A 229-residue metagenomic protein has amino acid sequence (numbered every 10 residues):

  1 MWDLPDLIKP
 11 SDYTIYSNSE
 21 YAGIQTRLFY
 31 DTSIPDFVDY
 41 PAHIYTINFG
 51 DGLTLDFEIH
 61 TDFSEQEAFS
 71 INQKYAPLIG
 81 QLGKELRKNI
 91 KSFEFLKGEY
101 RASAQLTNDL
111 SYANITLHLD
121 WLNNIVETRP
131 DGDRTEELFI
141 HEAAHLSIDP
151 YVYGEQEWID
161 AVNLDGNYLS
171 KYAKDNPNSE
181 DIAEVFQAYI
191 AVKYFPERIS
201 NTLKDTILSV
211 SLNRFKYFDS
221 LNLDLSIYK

Functional and structural regions predicted by a protein language model:
D3-D120: Auxiliary, metal-adjacent structural segments of Zn-dependent hydrolase domains
E58-A68, I125-P130, Y168-N176, L203-K204: Second-shell loop/turn segments in exported
K84-S92, T135, A143, N178: Loop/turn elements at helix/coil->beta-strand transitions in domains of secreted/extracellular proteins
S92-F95, I115-L117, I148, D181-Y189: Structural recognition of the beta-strand scaffold that forms the well-ordered cores of secreted hydrolase catalytic
D109, S147-A161: A structural motif
L119-F139: Short pre-active-site segment immediately N-terminal to the catalytic Zn-binding motif
D133-V152, A183: Active-site recognition of the HExxH zinc-binding catalytic motif
D160-K229: Metalloprotease/metallohydrolase-associated module, dominated by Zn2+-dependent proteases
